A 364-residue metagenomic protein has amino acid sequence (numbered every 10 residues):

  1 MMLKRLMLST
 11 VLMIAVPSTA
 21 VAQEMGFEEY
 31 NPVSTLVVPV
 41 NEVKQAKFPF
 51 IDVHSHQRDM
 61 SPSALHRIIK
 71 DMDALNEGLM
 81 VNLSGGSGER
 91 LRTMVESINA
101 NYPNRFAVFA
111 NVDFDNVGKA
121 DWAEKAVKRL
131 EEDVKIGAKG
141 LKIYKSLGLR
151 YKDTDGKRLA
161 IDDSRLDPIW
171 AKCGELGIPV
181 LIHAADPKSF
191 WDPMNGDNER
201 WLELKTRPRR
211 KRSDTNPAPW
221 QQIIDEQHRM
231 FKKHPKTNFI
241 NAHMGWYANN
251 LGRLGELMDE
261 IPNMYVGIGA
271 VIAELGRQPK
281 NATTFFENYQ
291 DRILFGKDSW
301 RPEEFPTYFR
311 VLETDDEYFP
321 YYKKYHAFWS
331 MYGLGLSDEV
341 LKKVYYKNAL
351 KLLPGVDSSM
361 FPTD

Functional and structural regions predicted by a protein language model:
M1-R5: Positively charged n-region of N-terminal signal peptides that target proteins for export
M7-S18: Bacterial N-terminal signal peptides
Q23-N104: An N-terminally biased module of ancient metal coordination in phosphate/nucleic-acid-related enzymes
E24-M25, V38-N41, R92-R210: Active-site gating/metal-coordination segments in enzymes
G26-E29, K47, K152-T154, K188-D214 (+3 more regions): Active-site gating loops and adjacent loop-to-helix segments of metal-dependent hydrolytic enzymes
I51-S55, L79-N82, F106-N111, L141-I143 (+4 more regions): Hydrophobic faces of well-ordered beta-strands that scaffold small-molecule active sites in alpha/beta enzyme cores
Q57-L65, N82-R92, D115-E124, Y151 (+4 more regions): Acidic-and-aromatic substrate-binding clefts and catalytic sites of carbohydrate-active enzymes
S61-P62, I69, T215, Q221-R229 (+1 more regions): H/E-rich (His + Asp/Glu) clusters that bind or coordinate divalent metals
